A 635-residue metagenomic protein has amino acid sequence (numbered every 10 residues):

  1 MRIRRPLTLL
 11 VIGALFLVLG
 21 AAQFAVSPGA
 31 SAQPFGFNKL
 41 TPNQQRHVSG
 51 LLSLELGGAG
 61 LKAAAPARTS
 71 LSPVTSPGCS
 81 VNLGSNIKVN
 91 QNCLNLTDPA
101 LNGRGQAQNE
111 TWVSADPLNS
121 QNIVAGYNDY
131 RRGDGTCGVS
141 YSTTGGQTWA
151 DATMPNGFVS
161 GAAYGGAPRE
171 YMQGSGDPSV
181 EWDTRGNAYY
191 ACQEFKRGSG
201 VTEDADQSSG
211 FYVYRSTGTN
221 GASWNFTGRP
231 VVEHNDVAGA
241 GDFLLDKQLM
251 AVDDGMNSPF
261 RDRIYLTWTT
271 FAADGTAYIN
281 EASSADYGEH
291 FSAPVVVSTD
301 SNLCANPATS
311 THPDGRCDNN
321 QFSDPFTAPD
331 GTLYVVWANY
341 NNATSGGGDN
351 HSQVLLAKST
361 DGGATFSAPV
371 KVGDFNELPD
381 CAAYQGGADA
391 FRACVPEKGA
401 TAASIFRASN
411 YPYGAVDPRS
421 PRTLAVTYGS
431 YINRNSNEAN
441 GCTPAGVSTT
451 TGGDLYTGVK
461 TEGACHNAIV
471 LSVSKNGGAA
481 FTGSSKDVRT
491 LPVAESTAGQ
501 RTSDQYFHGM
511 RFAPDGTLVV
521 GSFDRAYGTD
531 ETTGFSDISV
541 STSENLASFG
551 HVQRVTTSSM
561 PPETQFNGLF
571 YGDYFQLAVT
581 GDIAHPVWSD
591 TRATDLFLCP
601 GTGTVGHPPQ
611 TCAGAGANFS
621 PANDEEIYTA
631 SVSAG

Functional and structural regions predicted by a protein language model:
M1-G13: Bacterial N-terminal signal peptides that target proteins for export
V11, L17, F24-P28, N225 (+1 more regions): Compositionally biased non-globular segments, especially hydrophobic aliphatic-rich helices of signal peptides
V18-L40: C-terminal region of N-terminal signal peptides and the immediate post-cleavage residues of exported proteins
Q33-G635: C-terminal PAP-associated
